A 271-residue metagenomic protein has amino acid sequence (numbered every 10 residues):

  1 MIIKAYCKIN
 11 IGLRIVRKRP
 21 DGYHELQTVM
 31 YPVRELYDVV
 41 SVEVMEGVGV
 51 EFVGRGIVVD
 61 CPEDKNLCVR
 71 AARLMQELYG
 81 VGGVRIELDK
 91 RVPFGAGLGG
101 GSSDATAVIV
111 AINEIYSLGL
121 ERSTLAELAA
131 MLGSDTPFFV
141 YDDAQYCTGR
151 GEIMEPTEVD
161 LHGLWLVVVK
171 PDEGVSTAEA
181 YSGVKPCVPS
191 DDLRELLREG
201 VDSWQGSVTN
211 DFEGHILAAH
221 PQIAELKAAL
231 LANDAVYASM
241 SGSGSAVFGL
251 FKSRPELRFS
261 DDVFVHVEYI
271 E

Functional and structural regions predicted by a protein language model:
M1-F94, E114-S123, T148, E158-H162 (+1 more regions): ATP-binding N-lobe of GHMP and related small-molecule kinases
I9, S245-V247: Glycine-centered loop/turn positions within well-structured domains that cap or flank conserved ligand/cofactor-binding
R55, Y237-S241: Short glycine-rich phosphate-binding loop at a beta-alpha junction
C68, A96-E127, F138: DPxDG-like acidic metal-binding loop motif
G100-G101, M240-S245: Glycine-rich beta-strand-to-loop/alpha-helix junction loops that act as flexible
Y141-Y237, L250-V263, V267-E271: Conserved, helical-rich catalytic subdomain that frames metal- and/or nucleotide-binding sites in enzyme alpha/beta
